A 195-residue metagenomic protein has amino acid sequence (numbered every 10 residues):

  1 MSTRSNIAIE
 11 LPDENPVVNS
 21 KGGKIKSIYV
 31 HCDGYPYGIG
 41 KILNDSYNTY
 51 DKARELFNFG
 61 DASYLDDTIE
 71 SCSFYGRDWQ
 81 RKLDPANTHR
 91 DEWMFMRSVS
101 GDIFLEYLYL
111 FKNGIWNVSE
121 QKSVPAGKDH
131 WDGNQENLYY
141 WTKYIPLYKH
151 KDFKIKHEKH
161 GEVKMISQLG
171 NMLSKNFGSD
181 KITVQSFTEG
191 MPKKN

Functional and structural regions predicted by a protein language model:
M1-Y35: Short, extreme N-terminal segment that most often corresponds to the first beta-strand
G23-R54: Adenosine ribonucleotide-centric catalytic and binding domains
N44-N195: Low-complexity intrinsically disordered segments
